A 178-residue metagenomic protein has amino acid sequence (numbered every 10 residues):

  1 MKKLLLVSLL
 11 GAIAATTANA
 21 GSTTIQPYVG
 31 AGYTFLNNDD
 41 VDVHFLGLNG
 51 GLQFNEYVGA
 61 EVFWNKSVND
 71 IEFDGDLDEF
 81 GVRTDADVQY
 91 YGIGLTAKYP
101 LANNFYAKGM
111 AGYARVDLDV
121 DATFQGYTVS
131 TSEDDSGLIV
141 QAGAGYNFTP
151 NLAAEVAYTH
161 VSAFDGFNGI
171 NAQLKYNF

Functional and structural regions predicted by a protein language model:
M1-Q26: Cleavable N-terminal export/targeting peptides
N19-D70, Y91, A97, R115: Short glycine/proline- and aromatic-enriched beta-strand/turn motifs that initiate or cap beta-hairpins
I25, D42-L46, D87-Y91, D134-V140 (+1 more regions): Residues that define the transmembrane beta-barrel architecture of outer-membrane proteins
P27-V29, Y57-V62, N103-A107, Y146-V156: Repeated loop/turn-to-beta-strand initiation elements of outer-membrane beta-barrel proteins
D39-F45, D70-G81, L118-V129, F164-A172: Outer-membrane beta-barrel translocator domains and adjoining extracellular loop/strand segments of Gram-negative
L48-G50, I93-L95, A142, A154 (+1 more regions): Membrane-embedded beta-strands of outer-membrane beta-barrel proteins, especially the hydrophobic/small aromatic
L52, A97-Y99, Y146, H160 (+1 more regions): Residue-level signature of outer-membrane beta-barrel architecture
Y146, A153, F167-F178: Outer-membrane beta-barrel "beta-signal"
